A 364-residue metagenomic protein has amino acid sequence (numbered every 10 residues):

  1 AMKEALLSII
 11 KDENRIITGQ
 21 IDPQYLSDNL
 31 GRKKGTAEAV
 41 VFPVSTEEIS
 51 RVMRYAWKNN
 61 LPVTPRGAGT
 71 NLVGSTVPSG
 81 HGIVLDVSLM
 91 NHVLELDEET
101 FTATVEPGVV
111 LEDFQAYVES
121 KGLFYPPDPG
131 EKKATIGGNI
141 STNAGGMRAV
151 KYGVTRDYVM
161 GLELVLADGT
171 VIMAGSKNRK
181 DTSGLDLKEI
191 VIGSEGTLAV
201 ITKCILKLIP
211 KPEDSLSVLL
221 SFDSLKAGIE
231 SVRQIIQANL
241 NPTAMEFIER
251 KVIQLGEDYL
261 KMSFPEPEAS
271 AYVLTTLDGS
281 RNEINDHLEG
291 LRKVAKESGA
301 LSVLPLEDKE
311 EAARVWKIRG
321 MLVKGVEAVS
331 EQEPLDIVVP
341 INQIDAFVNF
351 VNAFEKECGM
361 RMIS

Functional and structural regions predicted by a protein language model:
A1-R54, T70-F101, V252-S263, D308-D336 (+1 more regions): N-terminal flexible segment immediately upstream of the FAD-binding catalytic core in FAD-dependent oxidoreductases
I17-P23, P210, S221-S364: C-terminal substrate-recognition/cap domain of FAD-linked oxidoreductases
G35-V63, T102, G146, T170 (+3 more regions): Soluble FAD-dependent oxygen oxidases
T64, V84, T104, F124-P126 (+1 more regions): Structural detector of well-ordered beta-strand residues that form the stable sheet scaffold of enzyme domains
P65-G69, T76, P107, P127-G130: Glycine-rich, histidine-containing beta strand-loop boundary motifs that form or position
V73-T76, V84-D86, T135, T197-I205 (+2 more regions): Short, acidic (Asp/Glu-rich) active-site segment that either coordinates a divalent metal cofactor
H92-E246: FAD-binding subdomain of flavoenzyme oxidoreductases
